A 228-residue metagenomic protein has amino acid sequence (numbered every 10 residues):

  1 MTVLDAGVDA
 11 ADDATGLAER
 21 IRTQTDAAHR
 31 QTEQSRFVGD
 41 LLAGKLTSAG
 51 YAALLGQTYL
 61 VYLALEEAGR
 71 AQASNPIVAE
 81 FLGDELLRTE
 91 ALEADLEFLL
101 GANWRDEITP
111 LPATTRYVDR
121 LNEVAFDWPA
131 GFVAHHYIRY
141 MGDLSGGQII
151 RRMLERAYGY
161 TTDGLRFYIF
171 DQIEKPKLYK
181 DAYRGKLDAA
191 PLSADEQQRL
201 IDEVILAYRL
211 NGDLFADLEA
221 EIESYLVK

Functional and structural regions predicted by a protein language model:
M1-K228: Metal- and O2-centered redox machinery and metal/ROS homeostasis
